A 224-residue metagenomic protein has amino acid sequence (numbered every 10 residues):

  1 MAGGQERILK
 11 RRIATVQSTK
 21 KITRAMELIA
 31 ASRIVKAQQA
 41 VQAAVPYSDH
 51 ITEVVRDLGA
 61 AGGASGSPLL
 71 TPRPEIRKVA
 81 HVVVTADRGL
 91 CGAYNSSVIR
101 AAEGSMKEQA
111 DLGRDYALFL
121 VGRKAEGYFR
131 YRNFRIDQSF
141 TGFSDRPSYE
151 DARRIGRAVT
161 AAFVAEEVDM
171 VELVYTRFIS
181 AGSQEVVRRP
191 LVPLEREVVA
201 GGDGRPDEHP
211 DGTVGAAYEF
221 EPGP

Functional and structural regions predicted by a protein language model:
M1-P224: C-terminal beta-strand-loop-alpha-helix "lid" module of Rossmann-like NAD(P)-dependent dehydrogenases
